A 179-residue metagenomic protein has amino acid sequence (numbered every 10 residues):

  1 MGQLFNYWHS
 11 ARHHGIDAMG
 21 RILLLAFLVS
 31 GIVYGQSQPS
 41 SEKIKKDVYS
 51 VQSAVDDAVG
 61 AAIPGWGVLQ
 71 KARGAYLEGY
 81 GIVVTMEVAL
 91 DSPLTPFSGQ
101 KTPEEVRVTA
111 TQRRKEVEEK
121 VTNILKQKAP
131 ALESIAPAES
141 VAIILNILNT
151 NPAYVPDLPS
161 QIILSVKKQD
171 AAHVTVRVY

Functional and structural regions predicted by a protein language model:
M1-M19: N-terminal secretory signal peptides that target proteins for export/translocation
G20-G31: Bacterial N-terminal signal peptides
Q36-E42, Y80-Q112: Acidic/histidine-rich, surface-exposed loop or edge segments in extracytoplasmic proteins
Q36-P39, S50, A58, K71-G79 (+1 more regions): Intrinsically disordered, low-complexity linear regions
S37-Q38, D47-S53, D57-W66, P137-E139 (+1 more regions): Polybasic, proline/glycine-rich intrinsically disordered low-complexity segments
K45-K46, S50, A54-A72, E105-R114 (+2 more regions): Disulfide-rich extracellular domains of secreted proteins
P64-P96, L148-A153: Short edge beta-strands and adjacent turn/loop segments
S98-Y154: Mature extracellular/secreted ectodomains of secretory-pathway proteins
